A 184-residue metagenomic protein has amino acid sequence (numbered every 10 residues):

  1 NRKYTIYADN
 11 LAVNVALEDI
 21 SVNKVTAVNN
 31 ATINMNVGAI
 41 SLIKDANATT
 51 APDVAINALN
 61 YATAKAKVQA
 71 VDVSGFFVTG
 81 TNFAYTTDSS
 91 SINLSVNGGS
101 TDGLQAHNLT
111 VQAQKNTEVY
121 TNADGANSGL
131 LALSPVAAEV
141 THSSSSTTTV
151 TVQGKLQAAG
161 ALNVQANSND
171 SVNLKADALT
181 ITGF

Functional and structural regions predicted by a protein language model:
N1-F184: Low-complexity, glycine- and small/polar-enriched segments
